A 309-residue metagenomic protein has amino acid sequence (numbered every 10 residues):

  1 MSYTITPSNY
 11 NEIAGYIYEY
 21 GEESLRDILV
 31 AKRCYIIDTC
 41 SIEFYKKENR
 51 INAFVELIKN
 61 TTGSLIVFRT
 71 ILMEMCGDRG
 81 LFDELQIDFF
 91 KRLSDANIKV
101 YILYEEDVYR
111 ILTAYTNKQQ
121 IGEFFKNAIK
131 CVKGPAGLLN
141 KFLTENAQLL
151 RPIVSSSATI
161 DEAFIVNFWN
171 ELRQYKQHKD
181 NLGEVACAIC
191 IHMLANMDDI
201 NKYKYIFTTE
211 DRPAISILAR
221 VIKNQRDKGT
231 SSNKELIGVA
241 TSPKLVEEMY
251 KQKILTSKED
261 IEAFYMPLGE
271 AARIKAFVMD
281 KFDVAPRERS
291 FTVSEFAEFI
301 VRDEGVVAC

Functional and structural regions predicted by a protein language model:
S2-Y205, R212-C309: Active-site-proximal, substrate-binding regions of enzyme catalytic domains and RNA-binding/basic surfaces
